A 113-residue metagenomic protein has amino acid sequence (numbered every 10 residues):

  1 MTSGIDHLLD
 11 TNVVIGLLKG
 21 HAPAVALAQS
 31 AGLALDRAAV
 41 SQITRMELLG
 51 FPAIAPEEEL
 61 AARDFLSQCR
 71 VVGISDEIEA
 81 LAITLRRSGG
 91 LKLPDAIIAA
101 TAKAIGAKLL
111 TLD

Functional and structural regions predicted by a protein language model:
M1-V40, G50-D64: Short, well-structured N-terminal submotif of metal-dependent ribonuclease cores
I5, A34-A38, Q68-R70, K103-K108: Short active-site oxyanion
D10-T11, L48, A82, A102: Generic structural signal for small/hydrophobic residues in well-ordered secondary structure, especially within
N12, E77, A96-I97: Active-site phosphate/pyrophosphate-handling residues
M46-L49, R63-L66, I83: Amphipathic alpha-helical segments within well-ordered protein domains
L48, L93-K108: Acidic, metal-associated active-site segment
S67-S88: Acidic catalytic patch
